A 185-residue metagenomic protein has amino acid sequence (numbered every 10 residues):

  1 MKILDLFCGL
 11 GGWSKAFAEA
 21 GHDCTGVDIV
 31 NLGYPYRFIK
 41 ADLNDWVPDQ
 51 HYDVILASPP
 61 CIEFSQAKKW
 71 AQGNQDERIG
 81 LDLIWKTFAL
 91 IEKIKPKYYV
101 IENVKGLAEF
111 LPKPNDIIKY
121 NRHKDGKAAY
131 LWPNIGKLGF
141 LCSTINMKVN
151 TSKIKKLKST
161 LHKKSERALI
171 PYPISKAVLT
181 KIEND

Functional and structural regions predicted by a protein language model:
K2, D23, K97: Residues at the starts of beta-strands that form the adenosine-phosphate
K2-G9: Conserved class I S-adenosyl-L-methionine
L6, D42, W46-V54, C61-D185: Class I S-adenosyl-L-methionine
C8, I29-L32, V104: An acidic- and aromatic-residue-enriched active-site/binding cleft used to recognize and process polar
G11, K15: Glycine-rich SAM-binding Motif I of class I
A16, A20, L90-K93: Alpha-helical structural signal in soluble globular domains
A16-E19, V30, R37, K68-W70 (+2 more regions): A generic "cationic amphipathic patch" detector
E19-D49: Adenosine-cofactor binding site in Rossmann-like domains, unifying the SAM/SAH pocket of S-adenosylmethionine-dependent
